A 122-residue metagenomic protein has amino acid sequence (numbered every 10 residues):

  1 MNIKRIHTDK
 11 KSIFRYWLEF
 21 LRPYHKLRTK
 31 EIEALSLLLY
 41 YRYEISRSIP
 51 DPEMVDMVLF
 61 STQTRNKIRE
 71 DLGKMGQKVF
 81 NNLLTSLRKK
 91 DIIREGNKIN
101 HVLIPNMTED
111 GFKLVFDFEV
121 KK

Functional and structural regions predicted by a protein language model:
M1-V55: Short recognition helix of helix-turn-helix/winged-helix DNA-binding domains
R22, E70, N82: DNA-binding alpha-helical recognition surfaces that contact promoter or target DNA
P50-G73, L87: A short alpha-helical element within helix-turn-helix/winged-helix DNA-binding domains across DNA-binding proteins
S61-T64, N81-N82, P105: Short glycine/proline-centered loop/turn elements that form peptide/ligand docking sites
G76-Q77: The DNA-contacting recognition helix of HTH DNA-binding domains and analogous helical DNA-recognition elements
F80-N81, T85-N100: A short, conserved structural fragment
K98-E109: Minor-groove-contacting beta-hairpin "wing" of winged helix-turn-helix DNA-binding domains
M107-K122: Short, amphipathic alpha-helical interaction segments positioned at domain boundaries
